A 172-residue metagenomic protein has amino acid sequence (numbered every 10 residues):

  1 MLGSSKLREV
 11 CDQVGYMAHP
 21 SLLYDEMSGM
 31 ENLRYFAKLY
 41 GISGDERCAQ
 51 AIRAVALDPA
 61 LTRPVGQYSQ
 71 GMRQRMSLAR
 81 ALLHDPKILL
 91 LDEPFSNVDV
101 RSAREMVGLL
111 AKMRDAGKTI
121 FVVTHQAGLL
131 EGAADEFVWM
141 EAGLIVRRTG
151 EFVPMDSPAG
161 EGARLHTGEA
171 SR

Functional and structural regions predicted by a protein language model:
R34, D45-A60: Conserved ABC ATPase "signature" region
L78: Hydrophobic anchor residue at the start of the ABC signature
D85: Conserved catalytic motifs of ABC-family nucleotide-binding domains
L89-D92: Catalytic Walker B motif of ABC-type/P-loop ATPase nucleotide-binding domains
V100-S102: Helix N-cap at the start of a conserved alpha-helix in ABC-type nucleotide-binding domains
T124-H125: H-loop/switch region of ABC-family ATPase nucleotide-binding domains
